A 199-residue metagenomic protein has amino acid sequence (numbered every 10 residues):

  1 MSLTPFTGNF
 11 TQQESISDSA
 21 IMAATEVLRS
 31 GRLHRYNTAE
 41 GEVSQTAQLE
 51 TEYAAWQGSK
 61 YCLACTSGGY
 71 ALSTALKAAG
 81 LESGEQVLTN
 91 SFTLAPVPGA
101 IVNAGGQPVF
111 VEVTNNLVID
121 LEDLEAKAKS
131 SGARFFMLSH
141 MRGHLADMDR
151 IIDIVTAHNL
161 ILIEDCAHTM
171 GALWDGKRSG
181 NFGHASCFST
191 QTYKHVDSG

Functional and structural regions predicted by a protein language model:
M1-G69, S73-A78, E82, T156: Conserved PLP-binding active-site segment in aminotransferase class I/II-type PLP enzymes
E42-T46, G68-L72, T93-L94, L117 (+2 more regions): Conserved donor sugar-nucleotide recognition element shared by glycan-biosynthetic enzymes
Y53, A71, V87-N90, T190: Hydrophobic alpha-helical segments that mediate membrane insertion or helix-helix packing
G58, S83, G132, N181-F182 (+1 more regions): Short loop/turn motifs at secondary-structure junctions
A64, F110-E112, F188-S189: Structural signal for conserved beta-strand scaffold positions within catalytic alpha/beta enzyme cores
T74, N90, V196-G199: Conserved beta-strand->loop/alpha-helix structural units within folded catalytic cores of enzymes with alpha/beta
K77, L81-C166, L173: PLP-dependent aminotransferase-like
E164-S198: Conserved active-site segment immediately N-terminal to the catalytic lysine that forms the internal aldimine
